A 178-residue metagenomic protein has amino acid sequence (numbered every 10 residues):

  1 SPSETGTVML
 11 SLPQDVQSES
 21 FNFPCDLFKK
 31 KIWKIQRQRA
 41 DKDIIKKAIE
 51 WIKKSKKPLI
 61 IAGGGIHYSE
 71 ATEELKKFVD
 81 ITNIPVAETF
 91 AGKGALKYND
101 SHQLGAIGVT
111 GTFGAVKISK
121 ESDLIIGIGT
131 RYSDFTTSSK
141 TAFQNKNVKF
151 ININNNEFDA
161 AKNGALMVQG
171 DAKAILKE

Functional and structural regions predicted by a protein language model:
S1-K54: Conformationally flexible catalytic loops at phosphate/diphosphate-handling active centers
S11, N83-F90, I151-N154: Short internal beta-strands
L12-S18, G64-I66, E157: Glycine-rich beta-alpha junction loops
S20-F23, A71-T72, N99, N163: Short, well-ordered secondary-structure micro-motifs
C25-L27, A71-N83, K140-N145, L166-M167: Short, solvent-exposed amphipathic alpha-helical segments in soluble enzyme and RNA/protein-processing domains
K34-R37, I61-G65, L166-M167: Flexible, glycine/proline-enriched loop segments at strand-loop-helix junctions that form or flank small-ligand binding
A40, K47-I125: Anionic-ligand anchoring segments at beta-strand to alpha-helix junctions in alpha/beta enzyme folds, i.e., glycine
G92-E178: Glycine-rich, acidic loop regions that bind phosphate or pyrophosphate groups
